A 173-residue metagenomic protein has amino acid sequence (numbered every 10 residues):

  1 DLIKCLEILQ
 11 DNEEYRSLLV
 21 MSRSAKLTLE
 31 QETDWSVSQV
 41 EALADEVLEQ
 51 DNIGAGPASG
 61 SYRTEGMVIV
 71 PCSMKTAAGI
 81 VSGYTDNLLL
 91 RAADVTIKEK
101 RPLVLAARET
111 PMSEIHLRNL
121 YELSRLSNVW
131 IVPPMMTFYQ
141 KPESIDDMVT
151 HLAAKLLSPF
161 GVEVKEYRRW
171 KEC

Functional and structural regions predicted by a protein language model:
D1-V104, T110-C173: A cross-family phosphate/adenosyl-ligand binding-site feature
